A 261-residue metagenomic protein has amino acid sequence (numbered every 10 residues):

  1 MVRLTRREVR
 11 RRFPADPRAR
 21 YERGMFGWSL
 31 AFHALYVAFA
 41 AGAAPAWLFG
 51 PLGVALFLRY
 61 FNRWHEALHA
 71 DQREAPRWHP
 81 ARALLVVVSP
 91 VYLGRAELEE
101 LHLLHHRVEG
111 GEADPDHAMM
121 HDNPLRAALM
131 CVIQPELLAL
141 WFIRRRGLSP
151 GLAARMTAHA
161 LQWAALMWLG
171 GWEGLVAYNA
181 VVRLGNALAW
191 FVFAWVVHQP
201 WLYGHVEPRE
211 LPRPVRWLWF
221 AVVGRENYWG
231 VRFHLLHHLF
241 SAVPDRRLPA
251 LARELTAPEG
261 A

Functional and structural regions predicted by a protein language model:
M1-V54, R59, R63-A67, V87-A180 (+2 more regions): Non-catalytic, topology-defining segments of multipass membrane proteins
A44, G50-L52, P80, L184-G185 (+2 more regions): Short hydrophobic/aromatic segments of transmembrane alpha-helices and their interfaces
H65, H102, V192, H198 (+1 more regions): Divalent metal-coordination and catalytic microenvironments
H65-A75, W195-G204: A cytosolic-side transmembrane-helix exit/cap motif
A70-L93, E112-R126, H205-A221: Juxtamembrane helix-capping/reentrant segments at transmembrane boundaries
P76-L85, L103-R107, C131-W141, G204-R213 (+2 more regions): Juxtamembrane/interfacial segments around transmembrane helices
A187-V231, F240: Glycine/small-residue-rich hydrophobic helix-like segments
